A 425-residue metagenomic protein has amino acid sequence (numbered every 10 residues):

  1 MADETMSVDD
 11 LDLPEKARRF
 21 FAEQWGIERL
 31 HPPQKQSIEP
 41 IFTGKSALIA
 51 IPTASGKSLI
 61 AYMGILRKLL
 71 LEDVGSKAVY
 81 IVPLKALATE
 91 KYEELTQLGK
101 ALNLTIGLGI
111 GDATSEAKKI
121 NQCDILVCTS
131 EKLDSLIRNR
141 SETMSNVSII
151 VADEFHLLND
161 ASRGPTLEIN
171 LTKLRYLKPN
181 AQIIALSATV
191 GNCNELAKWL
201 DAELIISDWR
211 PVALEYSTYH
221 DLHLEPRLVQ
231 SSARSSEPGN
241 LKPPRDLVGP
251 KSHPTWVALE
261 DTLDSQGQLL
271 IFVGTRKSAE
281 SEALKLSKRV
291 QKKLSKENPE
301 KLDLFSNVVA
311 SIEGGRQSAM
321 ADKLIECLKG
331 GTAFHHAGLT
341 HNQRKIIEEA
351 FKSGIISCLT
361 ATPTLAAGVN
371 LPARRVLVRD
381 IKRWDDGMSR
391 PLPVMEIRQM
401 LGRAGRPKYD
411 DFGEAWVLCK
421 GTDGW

Functional and structural regions predicted by a protein language model:
A2-A50: Conserved pre-motif I regulatory segment
E39-A47, K57-D73, E94-T96, T172-R175: Walker A/P-loop NTP-binding motif
L66-K91, L177-N180: Conserved SF1/SF2 helicase motif Ia
Y80, T96-G107, R276-C358, R390-I397: Conserved C-terminal RecA-like helicase domain
T89, T96-R138, W209-V212, Y216-Y219: Inter-Walker segment of RecA-like/P-loop motor cores
L126, S130-D134, N139-I183: SF2 helicase catalytic motif II
T172, Q182-K285, A333, A337 (+1 more regions): Conserved interdomain linker/interface between the two RecA-like ATPase lobes of SF2 helicase motors
A181, L371, R375-W425: Conserved segment of the helicase C-terminal RecA-like domain
